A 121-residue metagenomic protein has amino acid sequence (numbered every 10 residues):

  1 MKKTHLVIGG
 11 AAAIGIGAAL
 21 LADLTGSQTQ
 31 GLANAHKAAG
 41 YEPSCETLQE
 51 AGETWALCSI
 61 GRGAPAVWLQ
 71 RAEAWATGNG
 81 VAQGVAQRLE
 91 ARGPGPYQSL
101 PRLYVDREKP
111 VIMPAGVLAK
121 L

Functional and structural regions predicted by a protein language model:
M1, L24-T25, V117, L121: Short, aromatic- and cysteine-enriched interfacial helices/patches that mediate contacts at lipid membranes
M1-T4, K37, E50: Residues at the start of alpha-helices and the adjacent loop-to-helix junctions
K2-D23: Hydrophobic membrane-insertion alpha-helices, especially the h-region of bacterial N-terminal signal peptides
L20-E46: Short, non-transmembrane alpha-helical segments in secretory-pathway proteins
T47-E90: Extracytoplasmic/periplasmic/luminal assembly and interaction segments in envelope/secretory/respiratory proteins
G84-L121: C-terminal partner/receptor-binding element of secreted or periplasmic proteins
